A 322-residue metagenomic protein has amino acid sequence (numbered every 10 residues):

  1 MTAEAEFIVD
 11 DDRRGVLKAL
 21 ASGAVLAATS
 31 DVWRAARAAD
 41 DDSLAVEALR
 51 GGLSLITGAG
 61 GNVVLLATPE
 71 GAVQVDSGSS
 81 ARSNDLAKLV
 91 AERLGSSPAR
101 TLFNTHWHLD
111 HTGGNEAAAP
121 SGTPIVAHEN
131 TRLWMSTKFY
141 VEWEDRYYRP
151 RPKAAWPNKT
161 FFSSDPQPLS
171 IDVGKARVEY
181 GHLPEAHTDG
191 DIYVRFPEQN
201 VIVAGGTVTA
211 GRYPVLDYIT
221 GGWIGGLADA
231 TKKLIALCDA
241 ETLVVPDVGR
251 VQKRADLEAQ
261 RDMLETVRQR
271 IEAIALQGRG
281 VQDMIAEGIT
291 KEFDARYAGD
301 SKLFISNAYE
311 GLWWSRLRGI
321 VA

Functional and structural regions predicted by a protein language model:
M1-D12: N-terminal secretory signal peptides
D12-A27: N-terminal export leaders
A45-E92, S97, I192-F196, N200-G206: Conserved beta-strand hairpin/beta-sheet module of binuclear metal-dependent hydrolase folds, prominently
A48, R132-L183, T188-D189, P197-E198 (+1 more regions): Metallo-beta-lactamase
P69-G71, A81-V126: Active-site metal-binding motif and surrounding structural segment of the metallo-beta-lactamase
G71-A72, S77-A81, S170, R177-T266 (+1 more regions): Metallo-beta-lactamase
V281-A322: C-terminal regulatory/interaction regions
